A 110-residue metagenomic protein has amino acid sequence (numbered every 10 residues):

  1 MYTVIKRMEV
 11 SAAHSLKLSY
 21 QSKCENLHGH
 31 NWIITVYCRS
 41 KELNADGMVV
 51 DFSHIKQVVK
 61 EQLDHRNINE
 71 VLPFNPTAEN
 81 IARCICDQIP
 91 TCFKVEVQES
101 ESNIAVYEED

Functional and structural regions predicted by a protein language model:
M1-D110: Charge-rich, low-complexity N-terminal segments
